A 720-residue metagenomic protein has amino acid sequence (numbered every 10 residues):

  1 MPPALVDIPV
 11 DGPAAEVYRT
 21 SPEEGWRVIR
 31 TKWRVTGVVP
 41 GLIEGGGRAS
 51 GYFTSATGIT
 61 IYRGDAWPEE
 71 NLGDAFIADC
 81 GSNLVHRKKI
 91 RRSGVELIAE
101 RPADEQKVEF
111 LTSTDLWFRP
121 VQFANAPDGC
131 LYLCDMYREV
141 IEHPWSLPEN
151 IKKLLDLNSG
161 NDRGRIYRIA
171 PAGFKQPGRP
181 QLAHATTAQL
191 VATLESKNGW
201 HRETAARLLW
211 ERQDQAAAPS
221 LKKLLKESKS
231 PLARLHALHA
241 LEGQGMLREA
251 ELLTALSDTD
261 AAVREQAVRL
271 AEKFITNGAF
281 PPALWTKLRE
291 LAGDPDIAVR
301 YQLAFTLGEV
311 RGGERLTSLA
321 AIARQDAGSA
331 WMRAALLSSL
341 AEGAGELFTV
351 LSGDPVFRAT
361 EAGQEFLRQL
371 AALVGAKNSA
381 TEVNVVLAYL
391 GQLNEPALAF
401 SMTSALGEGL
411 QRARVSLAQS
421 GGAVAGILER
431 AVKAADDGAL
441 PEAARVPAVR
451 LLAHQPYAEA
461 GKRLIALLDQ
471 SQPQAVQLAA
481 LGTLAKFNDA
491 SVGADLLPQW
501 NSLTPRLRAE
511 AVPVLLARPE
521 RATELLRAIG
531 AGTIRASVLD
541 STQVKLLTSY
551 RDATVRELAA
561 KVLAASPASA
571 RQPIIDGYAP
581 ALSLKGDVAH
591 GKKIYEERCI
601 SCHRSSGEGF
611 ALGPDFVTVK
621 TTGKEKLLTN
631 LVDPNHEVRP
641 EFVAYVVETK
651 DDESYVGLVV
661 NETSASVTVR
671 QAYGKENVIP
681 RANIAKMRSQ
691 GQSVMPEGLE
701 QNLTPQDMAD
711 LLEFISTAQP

Functional and structural regions predicted by a protein language model:
M1-Q189, W200-H201, W210, F280 (+6 more regions): Beta-propeller domains with acidic blade repeats across secreted/periplasmic ectodomains and cytosolic WD/CNH propellers
G58, C130, R165, S220 (+9 more regions): C-type cytochrome heme c attachment motif
C134, D156-D162, I169-I594, V619 (+2 more regions): Long, ordered, helix-rich scaffold segments
H143, A560, A568, K585-I600 (+3 more regions): Sequence context surrounding c-type heme c attachment/ligation sites in exported
N158, S583, V646-D651, L658-N661 (+1 more regions): Replace "in large, NTP-powered and nucleic-acid-processing enzymes" with "in large, NTP-powered factors and other
A170, H603, I715-Q719: Protein kinase-like catalytic domain
S196, E203, R207, L631 (+4 more regions): Gly/Ser/Thr/Pro-enriched helix-cap/hinge segments flanking short amphipathic alpha-helices
A237, R551-S569, G577, K624 (+5 more regions): C-terminal capping alpha-helices of c-type cytochrome domains
